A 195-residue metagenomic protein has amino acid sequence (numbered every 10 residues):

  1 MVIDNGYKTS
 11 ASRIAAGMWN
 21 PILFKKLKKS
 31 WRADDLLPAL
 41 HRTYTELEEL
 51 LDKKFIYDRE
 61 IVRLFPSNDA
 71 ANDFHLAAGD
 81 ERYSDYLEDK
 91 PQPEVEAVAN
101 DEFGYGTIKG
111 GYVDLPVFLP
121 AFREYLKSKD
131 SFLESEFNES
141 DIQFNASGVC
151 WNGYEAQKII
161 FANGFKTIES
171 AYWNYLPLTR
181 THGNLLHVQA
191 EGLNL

Functional and structural regions predicted by a protein language model:
M1: N-terminal Rossmann-like FAD-binding beta1-loop-alpha1 element of flavoenzymes
N5-Y57, N72: Conserved FAD-binding subdomain of flavin-dependent enzymes
A15, D58-E60, T181-N184: Residues that flank catalytic or metal-binding motifs in active/ligand-binding sites
A15, K129, A156-Q157: Short, well-ordered alpha-helix to beta-strand connector turns
A15-M18, D34, A77-G79, W173-P177: Short, glycine/charged-enriched secondary-structure capping and boundary segments
E46-L133, D141, N145: Flavin (FAD/FMN) cofactor-binding and adjacent substrate-gating region of FAD-dependent oxidoreductase domains
F144-L195: Flavin-dependent oxidoreductases
